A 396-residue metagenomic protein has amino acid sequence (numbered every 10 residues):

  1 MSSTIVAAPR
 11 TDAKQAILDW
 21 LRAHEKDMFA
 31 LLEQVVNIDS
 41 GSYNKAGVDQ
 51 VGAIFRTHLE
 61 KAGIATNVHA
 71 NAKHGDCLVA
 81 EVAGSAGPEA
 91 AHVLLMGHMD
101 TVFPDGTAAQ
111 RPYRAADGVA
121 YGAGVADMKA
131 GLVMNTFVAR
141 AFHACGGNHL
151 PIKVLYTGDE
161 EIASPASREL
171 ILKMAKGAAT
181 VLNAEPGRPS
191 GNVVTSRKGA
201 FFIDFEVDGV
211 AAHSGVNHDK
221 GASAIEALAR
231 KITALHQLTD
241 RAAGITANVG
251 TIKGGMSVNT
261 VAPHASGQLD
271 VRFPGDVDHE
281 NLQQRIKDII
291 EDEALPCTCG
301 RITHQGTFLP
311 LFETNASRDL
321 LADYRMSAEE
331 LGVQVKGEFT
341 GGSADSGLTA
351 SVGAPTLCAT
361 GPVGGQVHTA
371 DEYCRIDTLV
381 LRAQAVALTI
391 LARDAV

Functional and structural regions predicted by a protein language model:
M1-A16, S40, H58, A70 (+3 more regions): Metal-dependent amide/peptide-bond hydrolase catalytic core, centered on the "pita-bread" metallohydrolase fold
S3-A123, A144-G147, S346: Acidic/His- and Gly-rich active-site-bordering loop/insert found across diverse amide/peptide-bond hydrolases
P88-A90, A116-G118, V138-K153, L235-G244 (+1 more regions): Phosphate-handling active-site elements
H92-L94, A120, A179-N183, D204 (+1 more regions): Short glycine-aspartate micro-motif
M96-G97, L155-T157, L182-E185, E206-D208 (+1 more regions): Short beta-strand segments
A120-V133, E161, A222-I225, Y373-V380: Short, conserved micro-motifs enriched in small and acidic residues
M128-K198, D394-A395: Acidic/histidine-rich catalytic neighborhood of metal-dependent amide-processing enzymes
